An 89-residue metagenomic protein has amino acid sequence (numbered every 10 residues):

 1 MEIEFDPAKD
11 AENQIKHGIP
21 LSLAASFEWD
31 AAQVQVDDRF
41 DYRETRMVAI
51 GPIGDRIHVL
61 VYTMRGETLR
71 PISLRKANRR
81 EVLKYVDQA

Functional and structural regions predicted by a protein language model:
M1-A89: Ribonuclease/tRNase effector modules and their secretory precursors
